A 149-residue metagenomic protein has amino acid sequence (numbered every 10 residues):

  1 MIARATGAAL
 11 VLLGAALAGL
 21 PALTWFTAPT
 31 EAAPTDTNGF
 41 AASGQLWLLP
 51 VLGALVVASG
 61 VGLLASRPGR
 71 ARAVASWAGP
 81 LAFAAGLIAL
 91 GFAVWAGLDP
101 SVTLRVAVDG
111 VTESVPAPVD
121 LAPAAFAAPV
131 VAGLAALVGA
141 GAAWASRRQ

Functional and structural regions predicted by a protein language model:
M1-Q149: Compact integral membrane and secretory-pathway proteins
